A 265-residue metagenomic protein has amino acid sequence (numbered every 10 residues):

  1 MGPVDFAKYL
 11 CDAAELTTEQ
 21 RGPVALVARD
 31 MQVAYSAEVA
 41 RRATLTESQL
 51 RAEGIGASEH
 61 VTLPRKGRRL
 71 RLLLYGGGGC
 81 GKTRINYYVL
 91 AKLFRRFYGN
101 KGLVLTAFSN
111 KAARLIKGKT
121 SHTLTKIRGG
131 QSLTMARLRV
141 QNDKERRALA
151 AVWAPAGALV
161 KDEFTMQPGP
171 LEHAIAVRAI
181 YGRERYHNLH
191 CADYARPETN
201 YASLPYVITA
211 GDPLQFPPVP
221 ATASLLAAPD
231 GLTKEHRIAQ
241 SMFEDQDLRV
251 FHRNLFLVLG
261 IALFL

Functional and structural regions predicted by a protein language model:
M1-L265: Conserved ATP-binding/catalytic motifs of P-loop helicase motor domains
